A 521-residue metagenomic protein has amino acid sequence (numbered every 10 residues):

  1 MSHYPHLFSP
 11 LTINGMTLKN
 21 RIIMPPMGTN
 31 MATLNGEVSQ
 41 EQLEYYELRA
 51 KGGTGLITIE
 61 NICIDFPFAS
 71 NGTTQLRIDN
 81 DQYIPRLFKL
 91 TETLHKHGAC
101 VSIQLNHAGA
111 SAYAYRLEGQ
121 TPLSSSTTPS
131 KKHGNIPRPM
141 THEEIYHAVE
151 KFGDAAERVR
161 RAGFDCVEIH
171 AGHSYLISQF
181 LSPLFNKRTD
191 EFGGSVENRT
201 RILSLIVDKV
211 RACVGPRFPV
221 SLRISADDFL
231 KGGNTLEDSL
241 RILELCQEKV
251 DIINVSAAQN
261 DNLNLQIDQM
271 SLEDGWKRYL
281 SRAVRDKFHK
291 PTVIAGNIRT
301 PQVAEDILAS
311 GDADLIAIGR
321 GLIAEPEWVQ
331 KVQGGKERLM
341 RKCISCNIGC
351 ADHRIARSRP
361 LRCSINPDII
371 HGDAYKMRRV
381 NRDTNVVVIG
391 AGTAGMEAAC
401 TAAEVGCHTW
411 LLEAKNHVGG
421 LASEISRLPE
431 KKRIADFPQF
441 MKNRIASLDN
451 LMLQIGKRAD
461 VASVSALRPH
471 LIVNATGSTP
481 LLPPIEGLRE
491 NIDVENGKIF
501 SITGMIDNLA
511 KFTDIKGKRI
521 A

Functional and structural regions predicted by a protein language model:
M1-I389, T393, E397-T409, H417 (+2 more regions): Flavin-dependent oxidoreductase catalytic cores
T12-N14, A283, D306, K376-R378 (+4 more regions): Short, flexible, glycine/charge-rich loop motifs used to bind or transfer phosphoryl groups or to couple energy/partner
L18, R211-V220, S447, A466 (+1 more regions): Glycine-rich phosphate/diphosphate-binding loops that line cofactor/substrate pockets in enzymes
P183, L428-P429, E486: N-terminal low-complexity, intrinsically disordered patches enriched in charged
I267-E273, K376-R378, D383-T384, E424-D436 (+2 more regions): Short, contiguous acidic/charged loop-to-helix segments that flank catalytic cores in large enzymes
E305-I316, L322, K432, M441-K442 (+3 more regions): C-terminal structured "cap/appendage" subdomains that terminate the fold
C346-I355, L453-I520: FAD-binding core/adjacent interface of flavoenzyme oxidoreductases
V388-L453, L481: Beta1-alpha1 glycine-rich phosphate/pyrophosphate-binding loop at the start of Rossmann-like nucleotide-binding domains
